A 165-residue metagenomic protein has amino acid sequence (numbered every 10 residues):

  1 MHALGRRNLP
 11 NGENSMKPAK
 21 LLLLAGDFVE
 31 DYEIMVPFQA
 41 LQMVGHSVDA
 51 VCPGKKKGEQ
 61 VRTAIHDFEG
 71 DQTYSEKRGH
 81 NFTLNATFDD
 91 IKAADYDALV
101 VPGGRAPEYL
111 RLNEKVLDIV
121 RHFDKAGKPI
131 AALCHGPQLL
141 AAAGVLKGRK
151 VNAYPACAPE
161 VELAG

Functional and structural regions predicted by a protein language model:
R6-R7: Basic polycationic patches enriched in arginine
N11-A126, L139-K150, A158-G165: Extended, subdomain-level signal for the structured scaffold at the beginning of enzyme domains
L133-G136: Short, thiol/selenol-centered motifs that function as redox-active sites or metal-ligating centers
A153: Short beta-strand elements at the ligand-binding edges of bilobed clamshell
